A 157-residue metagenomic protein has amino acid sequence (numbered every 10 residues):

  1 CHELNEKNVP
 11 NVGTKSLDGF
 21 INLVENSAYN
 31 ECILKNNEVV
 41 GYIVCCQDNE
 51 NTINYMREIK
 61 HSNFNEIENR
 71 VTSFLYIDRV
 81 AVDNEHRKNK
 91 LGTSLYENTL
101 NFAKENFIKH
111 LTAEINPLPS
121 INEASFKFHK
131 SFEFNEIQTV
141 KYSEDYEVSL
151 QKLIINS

Functional and structural regions predicted by a protein language model:
C1-D18, C32-V40: Short amphipathic alpha-helix that is part of the acyltransferase structural core
I21-N26: Short loop/turn motifs at secondary-structure junctions and domain boundaries
V44-R79: Conserved acyl-donor/pantetheine-binding loop and adjacent beta-alpha core of acyl/acetyltransferases and related
D78-K88, P117-L118: A short, internal acetyl-CoA/4′-phosphopantetheine-binding micro-motif in the GNAT/acyltransferase core
V82, K88-A103, S131: Conserved acetyl-CoA-binding loop-helix of GNAT-fold acetyltransferases
A103-P119: Conserved GNAT acetyl-CoA-binding A-motif
E114-P117, K130-S149: Conserved catalytic-core motifs of GNAT/GCN5-like acyltransferases
